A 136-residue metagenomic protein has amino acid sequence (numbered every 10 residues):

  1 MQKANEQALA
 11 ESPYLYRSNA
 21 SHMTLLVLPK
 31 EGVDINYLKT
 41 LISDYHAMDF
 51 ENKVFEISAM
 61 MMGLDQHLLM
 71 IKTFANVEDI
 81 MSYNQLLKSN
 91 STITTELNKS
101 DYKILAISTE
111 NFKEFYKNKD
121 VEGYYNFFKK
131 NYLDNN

Functional and structural regions predicted by a protein language model:
M1-N136: Acidic/polar low-complexity segments and flexible, solvent-exposed patches
